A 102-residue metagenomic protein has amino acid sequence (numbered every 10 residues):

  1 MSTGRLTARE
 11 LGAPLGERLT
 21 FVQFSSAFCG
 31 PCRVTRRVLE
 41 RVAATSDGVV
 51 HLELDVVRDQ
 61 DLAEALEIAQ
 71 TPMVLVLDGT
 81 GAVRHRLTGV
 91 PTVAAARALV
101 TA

Functional and structural regions predicted by a protein language model:
M1-A13: N-terminal "domain-start" segment that seeds a small globular fold
L15-A27: Short active-site neighborhood of thiol/selenol oxidoreductases, capturing the structured segment around
S26-R37, R41: Conserved redox-active cysteine motifs that mediate thiol-disulfide chemistry, especially di-cysteine Cys-X(1-2)-Cys
G30, R58-D61, A82, A94: Short alpha-helical
V34, A63-E64: Short, well-ordered secondary-structure micro-motifs
D47-D61: Thiol-based oxidoreductase modules, predominantly thioredoxin-like and allied folds used for disulfide exchange
E67-L75: Structural micro-motif
V76-A102: Non-catalytic, surface beta->alpha helical segment in thiol-disulfide oxidoreductase systems
